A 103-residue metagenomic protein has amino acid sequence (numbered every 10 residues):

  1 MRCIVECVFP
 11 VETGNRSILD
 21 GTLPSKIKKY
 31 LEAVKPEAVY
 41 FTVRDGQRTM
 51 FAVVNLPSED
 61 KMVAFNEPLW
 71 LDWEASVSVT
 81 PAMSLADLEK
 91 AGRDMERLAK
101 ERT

Functional and structural regions predicted by a protein language model:
M1-T103: Conserved, structured core segments of small domains
